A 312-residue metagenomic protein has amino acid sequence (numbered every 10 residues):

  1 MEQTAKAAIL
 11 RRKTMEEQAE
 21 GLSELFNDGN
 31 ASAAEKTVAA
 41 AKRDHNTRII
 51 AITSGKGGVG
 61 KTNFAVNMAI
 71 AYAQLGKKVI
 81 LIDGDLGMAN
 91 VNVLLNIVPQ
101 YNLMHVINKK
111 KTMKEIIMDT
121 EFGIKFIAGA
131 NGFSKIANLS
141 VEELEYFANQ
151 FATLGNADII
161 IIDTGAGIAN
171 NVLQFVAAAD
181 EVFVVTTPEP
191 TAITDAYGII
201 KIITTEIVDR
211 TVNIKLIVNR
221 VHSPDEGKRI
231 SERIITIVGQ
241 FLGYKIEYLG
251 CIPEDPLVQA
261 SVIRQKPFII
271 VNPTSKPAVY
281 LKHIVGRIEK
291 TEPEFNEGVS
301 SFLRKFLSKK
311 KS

Functional and structural regions predicted by a protein language model:
E2-G55: Extreme N-terminal, non-catalytic leader segments that precede Walker-type/kinase nucleotide-binding cores
A39, G57, E297-S312: A short, charged, Gly/Pro-tolerant segment at domain boundaries
A41-D85: Walker A/P-loop phosphate-binding motif and the immediately C-terminal alpha-helix
G84-D158, V208, I263: P-loop/Walker-type NTP enzyme "switch/lid" segment
T164-G250, E254, A260: Conserved catalytic-core segment of NTP-binding enzymes
V262-Y280: C-terminal boundary of histidine-terminating zinc-finger modules
I269-I270, E292-G298: C-terminal helical "lid" subdomain and adjoining coupling/linker elements of P-loop NTPases
T274-E294: Extended, charge-rich low-complexity interaction segments
